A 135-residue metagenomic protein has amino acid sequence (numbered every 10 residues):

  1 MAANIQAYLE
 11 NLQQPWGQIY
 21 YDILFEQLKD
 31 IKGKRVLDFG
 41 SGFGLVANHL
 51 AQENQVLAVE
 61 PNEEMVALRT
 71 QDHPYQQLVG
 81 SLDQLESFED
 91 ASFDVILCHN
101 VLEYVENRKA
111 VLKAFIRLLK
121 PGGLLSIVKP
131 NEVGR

Functional and structural regions predicted by a protein language model:
M1-K32, L45-H49, M65-L68: Conserved class I S-adenosyl-L-methionine
K34-G42: Conserved class I S-adenosyl-L-methionine
D38, E60, E103: Class I SAM-dependent methyltransferase core
F43-Q84: Class I SAM-dependent methyltransferase SAM/SAH-binding core
E86-V95: A short acidic, Gly/Pro-enriched loop at the edge of an enzyme's catalytic core that lines a small-molecule cofactor
V95-N107: A short SAM/SAH-binding and catalytic strip from SAM-dependent methyltransferases
K109-L124: A short glycine-rich, Lys/Arg-flanked "PGG" loop and its adjoining helix->strand segment in the class I
L124-R135: Conserved class I S-adenosyl-L-methionine
